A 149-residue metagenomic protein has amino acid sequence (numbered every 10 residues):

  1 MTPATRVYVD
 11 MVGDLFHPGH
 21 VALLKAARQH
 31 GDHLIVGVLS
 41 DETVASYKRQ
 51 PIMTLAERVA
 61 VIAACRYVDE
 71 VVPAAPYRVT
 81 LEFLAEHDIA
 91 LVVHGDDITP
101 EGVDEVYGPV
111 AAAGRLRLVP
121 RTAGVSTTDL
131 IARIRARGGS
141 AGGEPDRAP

Functional and structural regions predicted by a protein language model:
M1-P149: Nucleotidyltransferase catalytic core that binds NTPs
